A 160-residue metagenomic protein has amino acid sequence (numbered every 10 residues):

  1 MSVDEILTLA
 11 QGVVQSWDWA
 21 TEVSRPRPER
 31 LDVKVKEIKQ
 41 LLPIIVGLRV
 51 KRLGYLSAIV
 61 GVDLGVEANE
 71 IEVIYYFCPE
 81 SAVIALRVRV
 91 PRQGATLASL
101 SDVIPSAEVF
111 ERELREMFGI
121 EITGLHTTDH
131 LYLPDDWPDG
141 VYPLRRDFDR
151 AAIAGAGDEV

Functional and structural regions predicted by a protein language model:
M1-V160: Terminal low-complexity/charged segments
